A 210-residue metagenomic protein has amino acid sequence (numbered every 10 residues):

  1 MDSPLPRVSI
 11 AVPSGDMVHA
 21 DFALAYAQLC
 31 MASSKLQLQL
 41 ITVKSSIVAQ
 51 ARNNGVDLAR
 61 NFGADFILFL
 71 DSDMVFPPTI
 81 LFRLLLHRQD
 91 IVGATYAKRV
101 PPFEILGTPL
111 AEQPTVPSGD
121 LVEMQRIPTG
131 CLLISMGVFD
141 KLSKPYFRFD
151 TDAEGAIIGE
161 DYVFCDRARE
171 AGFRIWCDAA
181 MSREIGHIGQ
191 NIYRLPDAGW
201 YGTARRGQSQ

Functional and structural regions predicted by a protein language model:
M1-S46, Q50: N-proximal low-complexity "stem/linker" segments adjacent to membrane-targeting elements
S3-S9, K141-Q210: C-terminal catalytic/acceptor-binding lobe
I41-K44, T95, A179: Residue-level recognition of beta-strand->loop/alpha-helix junctions
N53-F66: Active-site nucleotide-sugar/metal-binding loop of Leloir-type enzymes
V56, P77-T151: Conserved catalytic core of nucleotide-sugar-dependent glycosyltransferases
A64-V75: Short beta-strand-to-loop acidic/aromatic patch adjacent to the donor-nucleotide binding site
